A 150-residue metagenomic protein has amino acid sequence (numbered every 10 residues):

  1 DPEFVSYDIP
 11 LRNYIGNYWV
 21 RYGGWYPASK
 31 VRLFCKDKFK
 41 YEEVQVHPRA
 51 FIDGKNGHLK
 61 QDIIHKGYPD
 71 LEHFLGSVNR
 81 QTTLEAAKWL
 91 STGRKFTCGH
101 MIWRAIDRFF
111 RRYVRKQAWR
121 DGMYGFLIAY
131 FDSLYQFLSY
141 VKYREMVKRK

Functional and structural regions predicted by a protein language model:
D1-K150: Catalytic-site signature of metal-activated, phosphate-bearing donor transferases, centered on the GT-A/GT-A-like
